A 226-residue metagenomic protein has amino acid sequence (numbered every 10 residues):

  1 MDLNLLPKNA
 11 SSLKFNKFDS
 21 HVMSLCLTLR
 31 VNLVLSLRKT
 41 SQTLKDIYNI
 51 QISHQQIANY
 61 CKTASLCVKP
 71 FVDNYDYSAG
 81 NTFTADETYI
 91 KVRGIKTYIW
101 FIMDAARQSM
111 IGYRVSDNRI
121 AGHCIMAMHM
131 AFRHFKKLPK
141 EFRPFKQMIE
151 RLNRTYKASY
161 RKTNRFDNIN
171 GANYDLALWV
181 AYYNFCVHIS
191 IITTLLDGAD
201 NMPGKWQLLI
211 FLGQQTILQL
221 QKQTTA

Functional and structural regions predicted by a protein language model:
M1-V31, N49-I52: Basic, short loop/linker segments at the boundary and entry of helix-turn-helix/winged-helix-like folds
K17, K62-T63, Y113-K136: Active-site beta-loop-alpha junctions of metal-dependent nucleic acid enzymes, especially the RNase H-like/DDE
L37-I50: DNA-recognition alpha helix
Q51, N59-S78: Short, basic alpha-helical nucleic acid-contact segments in DNA-binding proteins and DNA transaction factors
S78-V92, F101-M103: Two-metal-ion RNase H-like nuclease active-site motif
P139-K157: RNase H-like two-metal-ion nuclease catalytic core shared by retroviral integrases and related mobile-element nucleases
S159-D167, G171-A226: C-terminal domain-tail junction helix/linker
